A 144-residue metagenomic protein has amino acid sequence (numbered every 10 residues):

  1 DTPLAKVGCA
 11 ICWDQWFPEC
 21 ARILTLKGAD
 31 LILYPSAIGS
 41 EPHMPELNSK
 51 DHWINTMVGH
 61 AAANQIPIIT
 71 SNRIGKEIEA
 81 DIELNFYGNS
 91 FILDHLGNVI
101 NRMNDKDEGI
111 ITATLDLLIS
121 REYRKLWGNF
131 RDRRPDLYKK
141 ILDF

Functional and structural regions predicted by a protein language model:
D1-P3, D94-H95, L115: Active-site beta-strand termini and strand-to-loop segments that position acidic
D1-P3, W13, R22-L26, S120-F144: Cysteine/selenocysteine-centered motifs that mediate thiol-based redox chemistry or coordinate metal-sulfur cofactors
K6, C12-I110: CN hydrolase (nitrilase-like) catalytic-core segments centered on the catalytic cysteine and neighboring Lys/Glu
L47, D105, T112, G128 (+1 more regions): Residue-level detector of alpha-helical recognition elements and their boundaries
D107-K125: A short, polar/charged loop-to-alpha-helix boundary motif
